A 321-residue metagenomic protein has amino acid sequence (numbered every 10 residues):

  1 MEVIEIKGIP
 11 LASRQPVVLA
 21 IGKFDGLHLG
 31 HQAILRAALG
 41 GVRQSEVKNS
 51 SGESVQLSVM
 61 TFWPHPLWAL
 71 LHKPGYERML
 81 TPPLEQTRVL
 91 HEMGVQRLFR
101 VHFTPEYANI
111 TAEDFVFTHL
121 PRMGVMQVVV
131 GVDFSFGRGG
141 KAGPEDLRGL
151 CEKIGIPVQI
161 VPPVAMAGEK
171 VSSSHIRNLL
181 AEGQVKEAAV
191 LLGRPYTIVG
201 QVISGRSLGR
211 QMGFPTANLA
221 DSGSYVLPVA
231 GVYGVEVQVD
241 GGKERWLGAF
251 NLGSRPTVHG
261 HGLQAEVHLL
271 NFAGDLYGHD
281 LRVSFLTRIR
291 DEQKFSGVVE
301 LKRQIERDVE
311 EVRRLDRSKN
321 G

Functional and structural regions predicted by a protein language model:
E2-I9: Short acidic-hydrophobic, aromatic-tinged amphipathic segments that line or gate anion-handling sites
P10-E77, P82: N-terminal catalytic cores of NTP/NDP-binding nucleotidyl/phosphoryl-transfer enzymes
H28, L90, V128, A188 (+2 more regions): Residue-level signal for inorganic ion chemistry
P66-V132, F136-I154: N-terminal Rossmann-like or analogous alpha/beta NTP/dinucleotide-binding catalytic cores that position adenine
G149-G253: Glycine-rich, Lys/Arg-enriched anion-binding loops that position phosphate/diphosphate groups for phosphoryl
G205-G321: Phosphate/ribose-recognition catalytic cores of enzymes acting on nucleotide-derived substrates
